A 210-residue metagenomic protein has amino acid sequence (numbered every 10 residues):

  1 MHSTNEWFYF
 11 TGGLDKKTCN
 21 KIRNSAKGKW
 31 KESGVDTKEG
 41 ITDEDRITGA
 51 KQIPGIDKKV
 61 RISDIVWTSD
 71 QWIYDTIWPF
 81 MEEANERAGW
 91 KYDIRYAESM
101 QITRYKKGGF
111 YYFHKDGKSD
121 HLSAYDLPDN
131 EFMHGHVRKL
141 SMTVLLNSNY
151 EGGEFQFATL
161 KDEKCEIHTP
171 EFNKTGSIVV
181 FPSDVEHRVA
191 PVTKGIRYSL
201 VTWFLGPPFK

Functional and structural regions predicted by a protein language model:
M1-V180, D184-K210: Fe(II)/2-oxoglutarate oxygenase catalytic core
